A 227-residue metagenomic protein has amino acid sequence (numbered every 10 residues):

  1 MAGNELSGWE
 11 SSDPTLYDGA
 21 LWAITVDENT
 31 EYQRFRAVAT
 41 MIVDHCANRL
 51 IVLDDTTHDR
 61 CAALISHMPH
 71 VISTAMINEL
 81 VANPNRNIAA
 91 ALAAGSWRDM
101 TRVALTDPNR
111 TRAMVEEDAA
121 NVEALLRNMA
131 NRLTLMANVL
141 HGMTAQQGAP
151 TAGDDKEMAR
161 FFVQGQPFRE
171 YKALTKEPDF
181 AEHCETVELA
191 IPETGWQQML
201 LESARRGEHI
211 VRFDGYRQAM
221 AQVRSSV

Functional and structural regions predicted by a protein language model:
M1-G3, A47-V52, I77, I88-A91 (+1 more regions): Short linear motifs at secondary-structure transitions and domain/linker junctions
M1-R49, L53, D59-A62: Rossmann-fold dinucleotide-binding core
A20-A23, N48-R49, A75-N78, N128-M129 (+1 more regions): Glycine-rich loops and low-complexity Gly/Arg-rich segments that provide flexible linkers or classic glycine-based
A20-V26, V71-P84, M100-T111, K172-V187 (+1 more regions): Short, Lys/Arg-enriched charge-dense amphipathic segments
Y32-C46, T57-N109, E123-N131: Active-site-proximal catalytic alpha-helix in oxidoreductases
N85-T101, E117, N121-L125, C184-R205 (+1 more regions): Hydrophobic transmembrane alpha-helix bundles
N87-E170: Interdomain hinge/lid region at the active-site interface of Rossmann-like NAD(P)-dependent oxidoreductases
N131, V139-V227: Long, low-complexity C-terminal extensions of enzymes
